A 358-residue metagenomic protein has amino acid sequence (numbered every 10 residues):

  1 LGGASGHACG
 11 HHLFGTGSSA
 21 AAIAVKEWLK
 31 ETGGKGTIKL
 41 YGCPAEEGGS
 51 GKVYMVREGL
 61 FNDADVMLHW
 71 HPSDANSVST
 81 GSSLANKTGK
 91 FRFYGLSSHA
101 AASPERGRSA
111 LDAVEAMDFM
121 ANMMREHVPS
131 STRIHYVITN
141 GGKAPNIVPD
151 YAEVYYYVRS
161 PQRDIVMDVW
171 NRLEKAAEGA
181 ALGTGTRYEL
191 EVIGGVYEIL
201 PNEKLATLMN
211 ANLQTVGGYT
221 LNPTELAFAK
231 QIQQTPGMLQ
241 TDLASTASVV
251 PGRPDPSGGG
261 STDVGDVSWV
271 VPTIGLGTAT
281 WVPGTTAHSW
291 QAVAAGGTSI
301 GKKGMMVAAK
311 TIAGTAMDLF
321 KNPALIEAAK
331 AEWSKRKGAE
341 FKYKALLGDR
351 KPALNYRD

Functional and structural regions predicted by a protein language model:
G2-G6, H12-L13, L29-P149, R159: Histidine/acidic-residue-rich, glycine-tolerant segments that coordinate divalent metal ions
A8-V25: Active-site alpha-helical elements of protease catalytic centers
T16, S50-G51, D164, L200: Residues that form or flank phosphate/diphosphate-binding pockets in enzymes that use nucleotide phosphates
T16-A20, W70, G314, D318: Short, residue-level hotspots on alpha-helical faces of the histone-fold and other alpha-helical interaction modules
G17-A20, E47, G259: Short secondary-structure boundary/capping elements
A20, S50-V53, E105, D168 (+1 more regions): Generic recognition of short, well-ordered alpha-helical segments
A20-W28, E58, W269-V270: Alpha-helix C-terminal capping segments
L111, E115-D358: Metal-dependent amide/peptide-bond hydrolase catalytic core, centered on the "pita-bread" metallohydrolase fold
